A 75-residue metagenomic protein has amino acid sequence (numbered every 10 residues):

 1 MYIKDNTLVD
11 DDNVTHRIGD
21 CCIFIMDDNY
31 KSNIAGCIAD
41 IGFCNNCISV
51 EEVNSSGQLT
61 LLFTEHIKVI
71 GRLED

Functional and structural regions predicted by a protein language model:
M1-I18: Mixed-charge, Lys/Arg-rich low-complexity intrinsically disordered regions
Y2-N6, V53-D75: Intrinsically disordered, low-complexity, charged/polar segments
R17, Y30-K31, K68, R72: Surface-exposed charge patches in extracellular/virion surface proteins
C21-T64: Basic/aromatic-rich interaction segments and small domains that mediate binding to polyanionic partners
